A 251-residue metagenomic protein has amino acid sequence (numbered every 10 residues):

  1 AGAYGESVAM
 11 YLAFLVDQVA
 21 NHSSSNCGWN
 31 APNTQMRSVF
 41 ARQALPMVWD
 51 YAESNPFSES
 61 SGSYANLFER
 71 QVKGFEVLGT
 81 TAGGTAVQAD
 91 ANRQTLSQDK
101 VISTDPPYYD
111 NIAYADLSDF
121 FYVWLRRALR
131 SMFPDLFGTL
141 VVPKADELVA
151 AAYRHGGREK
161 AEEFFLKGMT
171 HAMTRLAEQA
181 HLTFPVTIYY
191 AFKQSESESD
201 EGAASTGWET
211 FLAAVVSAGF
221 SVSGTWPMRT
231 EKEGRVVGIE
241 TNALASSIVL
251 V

Functional and structural regions predicted by a protein language model:
A1-D99, Y114-R158, A172, A191-F211 (+2 more regions): Nucleic-acid modification enzymes, centered on SAM-dependent nucleic-acid methyltransferases
V87-D90, Y108, H181: Alpha-helix initiation/capping motif
D99-I102, V186: Generic beta-sheet signal
S103-N111: A short SAM/SAH-binding and catalytic strip from SAM-dependent methyltransferases
E159-K167: Nucleic-acid endo/exonuclease domains
L166-F184, A213-S217: A short glycine-rich, Lys/Arg-flanked "PGG" loop and its adjoining helix->strand segment in the class I
F184-Y190: Short beta-strand segments at enzyme active-site cores
